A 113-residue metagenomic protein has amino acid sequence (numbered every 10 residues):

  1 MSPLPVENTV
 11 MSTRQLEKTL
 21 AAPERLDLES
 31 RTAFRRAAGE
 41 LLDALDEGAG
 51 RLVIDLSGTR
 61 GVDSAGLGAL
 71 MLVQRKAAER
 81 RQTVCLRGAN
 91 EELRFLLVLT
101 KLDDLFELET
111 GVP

Functional and structural regions predicted by a protein language model:
M1-G61, L72-P113: STAS-like cytosolic regulatory interaction modules
